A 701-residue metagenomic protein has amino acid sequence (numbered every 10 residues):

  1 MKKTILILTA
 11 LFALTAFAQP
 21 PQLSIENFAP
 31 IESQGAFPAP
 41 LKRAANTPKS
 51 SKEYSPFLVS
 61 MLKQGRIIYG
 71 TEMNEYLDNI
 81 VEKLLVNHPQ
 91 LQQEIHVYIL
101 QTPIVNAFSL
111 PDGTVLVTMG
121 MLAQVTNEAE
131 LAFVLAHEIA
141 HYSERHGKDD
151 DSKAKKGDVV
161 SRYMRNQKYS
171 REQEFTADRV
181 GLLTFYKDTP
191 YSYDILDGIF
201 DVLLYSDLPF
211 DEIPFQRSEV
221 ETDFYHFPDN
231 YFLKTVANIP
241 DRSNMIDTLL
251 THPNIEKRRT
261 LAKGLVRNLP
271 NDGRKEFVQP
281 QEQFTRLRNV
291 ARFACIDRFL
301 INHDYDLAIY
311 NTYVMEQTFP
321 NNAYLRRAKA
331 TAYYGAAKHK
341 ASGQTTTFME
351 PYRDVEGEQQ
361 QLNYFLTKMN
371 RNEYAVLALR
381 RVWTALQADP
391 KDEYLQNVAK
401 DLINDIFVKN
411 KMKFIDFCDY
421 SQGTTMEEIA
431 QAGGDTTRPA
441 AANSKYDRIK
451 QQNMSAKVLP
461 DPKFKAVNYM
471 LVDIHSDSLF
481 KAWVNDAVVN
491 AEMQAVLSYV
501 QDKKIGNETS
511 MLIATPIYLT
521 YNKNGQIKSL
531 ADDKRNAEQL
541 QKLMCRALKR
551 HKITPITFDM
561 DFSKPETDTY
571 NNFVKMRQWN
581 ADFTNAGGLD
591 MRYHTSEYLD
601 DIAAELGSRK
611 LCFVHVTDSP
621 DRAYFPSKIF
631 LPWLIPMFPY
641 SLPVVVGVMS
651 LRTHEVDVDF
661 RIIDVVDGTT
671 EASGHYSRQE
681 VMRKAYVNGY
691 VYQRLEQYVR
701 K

Functional and structural regions predicted by a protein language model:
M1-E26: Bacterial Sec-dependent N-terminal signal peptides
Q19-Y499: A Zn2+-metalloprotease active-site environment signal
S33-P40, Y69-G70, Y499-K549: Start-of-domain marker
L100-T102, M119-G120, I199, A514-I517 (+2 more regions): Active-site-proximal beta-strand/loop segments in catalytic clefts of secreted hydrolases
R145-D150, Y333-K340, F558-K564, D618-L631: Short, solvent-exposed beta-strand-terminating loops
G157-Y169, I527-A531, W633-I635, S641-P643 (+1 more regions): Short helix/strand-bridging catalytic loops that position acidic/His residues to coordinate divalent metals and engage
E174, S478, W483-K523, D601 (+2 more regions): C-terminal/domain-edge helix-coil "capping" segments
N524-T617, V665-T669, S673-H675: N-terminal segment of the mature soluble domain
